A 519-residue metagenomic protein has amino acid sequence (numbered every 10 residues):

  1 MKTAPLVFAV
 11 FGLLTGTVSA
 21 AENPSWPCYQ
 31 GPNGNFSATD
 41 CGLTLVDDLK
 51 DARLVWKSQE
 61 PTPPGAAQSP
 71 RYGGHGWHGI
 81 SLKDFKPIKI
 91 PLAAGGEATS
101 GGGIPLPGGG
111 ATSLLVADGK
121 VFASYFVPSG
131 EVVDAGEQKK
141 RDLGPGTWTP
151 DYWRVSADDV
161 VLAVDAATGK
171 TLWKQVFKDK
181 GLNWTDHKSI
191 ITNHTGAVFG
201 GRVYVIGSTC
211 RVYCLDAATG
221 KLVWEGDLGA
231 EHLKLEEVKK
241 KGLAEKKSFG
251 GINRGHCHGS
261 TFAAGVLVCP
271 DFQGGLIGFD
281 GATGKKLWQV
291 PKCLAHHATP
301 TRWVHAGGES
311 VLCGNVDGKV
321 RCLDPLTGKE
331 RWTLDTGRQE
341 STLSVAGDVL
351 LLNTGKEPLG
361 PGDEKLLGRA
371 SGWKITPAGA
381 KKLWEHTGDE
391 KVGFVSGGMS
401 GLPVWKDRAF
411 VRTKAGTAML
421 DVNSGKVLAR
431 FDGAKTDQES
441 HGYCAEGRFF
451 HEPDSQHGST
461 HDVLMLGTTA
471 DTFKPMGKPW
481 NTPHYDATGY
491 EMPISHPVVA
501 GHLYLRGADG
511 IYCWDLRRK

Functional and structural regions predicted by a protein language model:
M1-T3: N-terminal secretory signal peptides that target proteins for export/translocation
P5-T17: Bacterial N-terminal signal peptides
A20-K519: Noncatalytic, solvent-exposed loop/strand surfaces of beta-propeller-type extracellular/periplasmic domains
